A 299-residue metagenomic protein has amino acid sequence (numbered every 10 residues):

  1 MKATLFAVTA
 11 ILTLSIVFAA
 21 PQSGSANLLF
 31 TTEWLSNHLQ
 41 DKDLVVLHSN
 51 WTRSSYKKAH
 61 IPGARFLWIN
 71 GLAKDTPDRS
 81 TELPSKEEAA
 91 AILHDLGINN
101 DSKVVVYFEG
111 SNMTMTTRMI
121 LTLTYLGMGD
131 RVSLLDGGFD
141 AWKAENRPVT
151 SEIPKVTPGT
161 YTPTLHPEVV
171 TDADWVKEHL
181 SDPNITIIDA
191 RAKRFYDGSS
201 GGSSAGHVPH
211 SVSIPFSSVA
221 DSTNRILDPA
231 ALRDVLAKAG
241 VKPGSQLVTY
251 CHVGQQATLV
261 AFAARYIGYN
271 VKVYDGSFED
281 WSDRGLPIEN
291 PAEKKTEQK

Functional and structural regions predicted by a protein language model:
M1-A7, G254: Bacterial N-terminal signal peptides that target proteins for export
A7-I16: Bacterial N-terminal signal peptides
G24-S25, L29-T31, A73-D75, F139-P209 (+1 more regions): Active-site neighborhoods of enzymes that stabilize oxyanions during catalysis
S25-T52, G63-I69: Mature N-terminal segment immediately following signal peptide/propeptide cleavage in secreted/periplasmic
K74-S102, F216-Q246: Helix-loop module immediately N-terminal to the HCX5R catalytic loop in PTP-like cysteine phosphatase domains
P77, P84-W175, S199-S200, Q256-K272 (+1 more regions): Thiolate-centered catalytic microenvironments shared by cysteine-dependent enzyme domains
L232-D234, A239-E293: C-terminal soluble interaction/assembly domains
